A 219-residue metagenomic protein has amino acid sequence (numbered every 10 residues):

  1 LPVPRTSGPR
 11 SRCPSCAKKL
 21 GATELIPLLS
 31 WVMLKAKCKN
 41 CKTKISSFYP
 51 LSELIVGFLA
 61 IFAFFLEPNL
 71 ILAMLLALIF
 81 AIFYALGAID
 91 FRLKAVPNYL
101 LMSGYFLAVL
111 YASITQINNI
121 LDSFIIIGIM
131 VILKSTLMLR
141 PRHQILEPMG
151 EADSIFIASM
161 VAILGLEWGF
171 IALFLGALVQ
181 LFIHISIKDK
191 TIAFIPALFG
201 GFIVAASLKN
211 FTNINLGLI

Functional and structural regions predicted by a protein language model:
L1-I219: A membrane-topology feature that recognizes alpha-helical transmembrane segments and their immediate juxtamembrane
